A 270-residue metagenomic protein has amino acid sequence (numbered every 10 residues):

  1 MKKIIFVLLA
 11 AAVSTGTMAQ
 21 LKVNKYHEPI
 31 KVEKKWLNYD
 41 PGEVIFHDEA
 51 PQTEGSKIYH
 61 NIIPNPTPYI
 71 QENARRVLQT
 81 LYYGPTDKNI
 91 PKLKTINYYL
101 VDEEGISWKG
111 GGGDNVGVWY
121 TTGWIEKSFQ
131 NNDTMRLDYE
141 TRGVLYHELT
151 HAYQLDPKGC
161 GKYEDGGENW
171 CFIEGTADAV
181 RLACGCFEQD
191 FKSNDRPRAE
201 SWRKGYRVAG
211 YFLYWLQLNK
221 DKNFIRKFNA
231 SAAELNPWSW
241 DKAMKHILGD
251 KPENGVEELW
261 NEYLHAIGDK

Functional and structural regions predicted by a protein language model:
M1-K22: Bacterial Sec-dependent N-terminal signal peptides
T17-E43: Sec-dependent signal peptide cleavage junction
L37-P64: Acidic/histidine-rich, surface-exposed loop or edge segments in extracytoplasmic proteins
K57-G117: Auxiliary, metal-adjacent structural segments of Zn-dependent hydrolase domains
H60-E72, M135-V144, G167-C171, E200-R207 (+2 more regions): Soluble non-cytosolic domains of exported or imported proteins
E103, G111-Q189: Zinc-dependent metallopeptidase catalytic helix centered on the HExxH motif and its immediate flanking segment
A183-R203, L216-E234: Short helix/loop segments within enzyme catalytic domains that coordinate or immediately flank catalytic cofactors
A209-K270: Pan-zinc metallopeptidase signature
